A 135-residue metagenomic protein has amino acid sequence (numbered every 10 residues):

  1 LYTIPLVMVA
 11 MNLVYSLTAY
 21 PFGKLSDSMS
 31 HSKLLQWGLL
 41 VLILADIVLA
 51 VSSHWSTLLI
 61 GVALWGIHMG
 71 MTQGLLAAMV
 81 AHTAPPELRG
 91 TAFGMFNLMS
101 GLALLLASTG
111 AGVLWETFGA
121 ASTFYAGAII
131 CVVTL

Functional and structural regions predicted by a protein language model:
L1-V14: Loop-to-transmembrane helix entry
Y2, P86-F96: Loop-to-transmembrane helix entry/capping segments in MFS-fold secondary transporters and related SLC/MFSD carriers
N12-Y20, L104-L105: Residue-level signature of mid-helix packing/kink "hotspots" within the transmembrane helices of 12-pass Major
T18-H31, W115: Helix-to-loop junctions at the C-terminal end of transmembrane segments in multipass secondary transporters
K33-V48: Structural signature of the two symmetry-related core transmembrane helices
A50-G61: Helix-loop junctions at membrane interfaces in 12-TM secondary transporters
M71-A84: Intracellular juxtamembrane helix-capping segments at the cytosolic ends of symmetry-related transmembrane helices
V113-C131: A membrane-interface helix-boundary motif in multi-pass transporters
